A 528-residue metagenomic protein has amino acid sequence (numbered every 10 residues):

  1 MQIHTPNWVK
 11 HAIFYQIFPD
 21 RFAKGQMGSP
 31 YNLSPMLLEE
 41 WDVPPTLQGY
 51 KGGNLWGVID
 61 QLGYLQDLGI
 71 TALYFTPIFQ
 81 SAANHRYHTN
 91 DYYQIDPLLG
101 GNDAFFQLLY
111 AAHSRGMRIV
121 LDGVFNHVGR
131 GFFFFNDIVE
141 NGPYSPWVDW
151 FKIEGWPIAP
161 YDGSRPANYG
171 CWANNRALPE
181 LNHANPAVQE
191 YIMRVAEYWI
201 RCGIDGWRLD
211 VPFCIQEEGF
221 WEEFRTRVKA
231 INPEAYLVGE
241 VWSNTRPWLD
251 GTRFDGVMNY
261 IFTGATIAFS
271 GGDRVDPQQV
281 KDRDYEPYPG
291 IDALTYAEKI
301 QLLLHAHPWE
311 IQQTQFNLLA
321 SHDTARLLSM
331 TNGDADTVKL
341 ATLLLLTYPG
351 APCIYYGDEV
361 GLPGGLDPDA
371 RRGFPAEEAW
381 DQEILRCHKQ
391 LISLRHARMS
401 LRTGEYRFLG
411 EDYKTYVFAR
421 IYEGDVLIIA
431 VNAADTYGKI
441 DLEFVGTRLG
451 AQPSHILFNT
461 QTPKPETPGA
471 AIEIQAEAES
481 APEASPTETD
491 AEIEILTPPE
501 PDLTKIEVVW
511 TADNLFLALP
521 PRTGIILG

Functional and structural regions predicted by a protein language model:
M1-R118, N126-D137, N174, L178 (+5 more regions): N-terminal structural segment of carbohydrate-active enzymes
P6, K10, Q26-L38, N84-L98 (+5 more regions): Aromatic- and acidic-residue-enriched segments that line the glycan-binding/catalytic groove of carbohydrate-active
I13-Y15, L73-F75, I119-L121, W207 (+4 more regions): Hydrophobic faces of well-ordered beta-strands that scaffold small-molecule active sites in alpha/beta enzyme cores
D20, N32-L33, G251-T252, G256 (+2 more regions): Aromatic/acidic polysaccharide-binding cleft in carbohydrate-active enzymes
D42-L55, H88-N102, N174-Q189, D205-I215 (+3 more regions): The substrate-binding groove and active-site-proximal loops of carbohydrate-active enzymes, especially glycoside
L109-R118, H127, F132-P143, R194 (+10 more regions): Active-site-proximal helices and loops of the catalytic beta/alpha 8
D425-A433: Short, well-ordered beta-strand segments enriched in hydrophobic/aromatic residues
D435-G528: C-terminal beta-sandwich/jelly-roll accessory domains of carbohydrate-active enzymes
